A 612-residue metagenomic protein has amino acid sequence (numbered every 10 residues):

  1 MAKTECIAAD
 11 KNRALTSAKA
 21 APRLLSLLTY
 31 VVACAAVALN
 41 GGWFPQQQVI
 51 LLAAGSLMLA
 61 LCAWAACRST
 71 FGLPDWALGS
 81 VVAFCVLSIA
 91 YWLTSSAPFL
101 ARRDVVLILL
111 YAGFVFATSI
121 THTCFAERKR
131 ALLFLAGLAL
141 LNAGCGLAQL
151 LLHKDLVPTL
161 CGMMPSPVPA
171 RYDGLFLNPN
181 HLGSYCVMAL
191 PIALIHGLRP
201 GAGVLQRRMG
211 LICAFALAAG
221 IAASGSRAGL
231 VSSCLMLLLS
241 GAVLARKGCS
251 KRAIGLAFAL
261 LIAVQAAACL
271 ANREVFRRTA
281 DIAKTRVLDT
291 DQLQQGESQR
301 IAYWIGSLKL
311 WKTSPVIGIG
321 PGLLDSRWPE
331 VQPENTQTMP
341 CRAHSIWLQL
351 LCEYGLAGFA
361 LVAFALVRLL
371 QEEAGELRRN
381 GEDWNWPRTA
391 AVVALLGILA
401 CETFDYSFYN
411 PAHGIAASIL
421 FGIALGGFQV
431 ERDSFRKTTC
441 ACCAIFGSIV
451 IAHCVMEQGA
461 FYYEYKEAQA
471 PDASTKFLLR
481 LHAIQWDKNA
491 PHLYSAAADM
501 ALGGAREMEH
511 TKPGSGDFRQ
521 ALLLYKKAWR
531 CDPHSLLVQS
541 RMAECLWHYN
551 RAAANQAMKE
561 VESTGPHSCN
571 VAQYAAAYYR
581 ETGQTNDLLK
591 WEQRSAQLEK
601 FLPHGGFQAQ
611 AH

Functional and structural regions predicted by a protein language model:
M1-K19, Q610-H612: Short, intrinsically disordered terminal tails adjacent to the first/last structured region
A2-C6, P22-G42, L51-W64, C85-L93 (+8 more regions): Alpha-helical transmembrane segments of multi-pass inner-membrane proteins
K3-T4, S250-A257, A263-K284, V430-L502 (+1 more regions): Transmembrane helical bundles and short interhelical boundary loops of multi-pass, membrane-embedded
N12-L28, D75-W76: N-terminal membrane topogenic signal
S69-P74, A101, C124-A131, S250-K251: Interfacial helix-loop-helix linkers and transmembrane-helix boundary segments in multi-pass membrane proteins
P167, R171-L175, M236, A268-I305 (+3 more regions): Flexible juxtamembrane loops connecting transmembrane helices in multi-pass membrane enzymes that build or modify
N178, Q294, Q299-P340, W347-L350 (+1 more regions): TM-adjacent membrane-interface loops and short helices in multi-pass inner/ER membrane proteins
A468-H612: C-terminal luminal/periplasmic domains and tails of membrane-associated envelope-modifying transferases
